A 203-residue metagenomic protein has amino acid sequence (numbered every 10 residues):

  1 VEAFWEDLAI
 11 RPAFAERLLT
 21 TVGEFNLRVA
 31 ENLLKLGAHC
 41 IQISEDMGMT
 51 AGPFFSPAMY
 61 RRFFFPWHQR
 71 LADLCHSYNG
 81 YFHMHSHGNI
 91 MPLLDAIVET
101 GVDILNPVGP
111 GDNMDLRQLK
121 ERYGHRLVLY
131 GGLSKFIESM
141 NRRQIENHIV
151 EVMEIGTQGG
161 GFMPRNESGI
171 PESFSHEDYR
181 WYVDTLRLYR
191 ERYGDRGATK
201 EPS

Functional and structural regions predicted by a protein language model:
V1-S203: Active-site loop segments of alpha/beta catalytic cores
